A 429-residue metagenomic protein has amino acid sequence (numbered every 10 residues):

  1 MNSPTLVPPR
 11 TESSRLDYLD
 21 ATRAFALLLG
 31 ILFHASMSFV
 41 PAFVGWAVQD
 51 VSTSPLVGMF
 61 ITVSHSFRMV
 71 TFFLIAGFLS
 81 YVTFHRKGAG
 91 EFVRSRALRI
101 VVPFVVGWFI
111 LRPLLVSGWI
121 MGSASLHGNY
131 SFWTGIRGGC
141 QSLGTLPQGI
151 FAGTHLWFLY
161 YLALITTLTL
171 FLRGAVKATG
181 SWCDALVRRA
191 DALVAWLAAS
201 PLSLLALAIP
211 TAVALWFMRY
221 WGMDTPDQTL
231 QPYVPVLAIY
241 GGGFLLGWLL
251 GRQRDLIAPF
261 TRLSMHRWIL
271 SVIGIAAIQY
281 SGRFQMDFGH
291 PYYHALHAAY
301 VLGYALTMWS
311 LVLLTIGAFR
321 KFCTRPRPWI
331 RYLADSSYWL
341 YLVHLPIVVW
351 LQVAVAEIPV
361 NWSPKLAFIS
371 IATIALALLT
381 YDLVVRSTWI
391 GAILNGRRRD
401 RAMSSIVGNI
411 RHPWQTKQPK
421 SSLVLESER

Functional and structural regions predicted by a protein language model:
N2-K417, S421-R429: Alpha-helical transmembrane segments and their immediate juxtamembrane cytosolic regions
